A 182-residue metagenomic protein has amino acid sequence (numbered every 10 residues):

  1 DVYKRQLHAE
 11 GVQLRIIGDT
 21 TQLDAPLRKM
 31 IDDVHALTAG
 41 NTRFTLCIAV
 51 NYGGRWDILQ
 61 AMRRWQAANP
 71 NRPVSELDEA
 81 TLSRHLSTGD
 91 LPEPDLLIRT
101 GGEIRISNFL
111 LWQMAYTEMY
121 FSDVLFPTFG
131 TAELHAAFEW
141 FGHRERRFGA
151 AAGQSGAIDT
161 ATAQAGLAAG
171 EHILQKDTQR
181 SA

Functional and structural regions predicted by a protein language model:
D1-A182: Flexible, compositionally biased loop and terminal segments
